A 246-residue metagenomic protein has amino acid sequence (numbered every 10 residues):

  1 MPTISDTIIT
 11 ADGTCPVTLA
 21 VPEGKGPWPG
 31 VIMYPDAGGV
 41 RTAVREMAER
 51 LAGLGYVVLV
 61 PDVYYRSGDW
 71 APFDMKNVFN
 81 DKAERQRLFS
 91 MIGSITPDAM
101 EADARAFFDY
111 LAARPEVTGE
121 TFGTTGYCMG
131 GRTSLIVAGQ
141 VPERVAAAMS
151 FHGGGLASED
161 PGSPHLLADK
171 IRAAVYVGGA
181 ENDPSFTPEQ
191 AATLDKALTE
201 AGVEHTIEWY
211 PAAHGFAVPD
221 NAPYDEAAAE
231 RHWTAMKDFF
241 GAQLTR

Functional and structural regions predicted by a protein language model:
M1-R246: N-terminal cap/leader regions of alpha/beta-hydrolase-fold enzymes, predominantly small-molecule hydrolases
